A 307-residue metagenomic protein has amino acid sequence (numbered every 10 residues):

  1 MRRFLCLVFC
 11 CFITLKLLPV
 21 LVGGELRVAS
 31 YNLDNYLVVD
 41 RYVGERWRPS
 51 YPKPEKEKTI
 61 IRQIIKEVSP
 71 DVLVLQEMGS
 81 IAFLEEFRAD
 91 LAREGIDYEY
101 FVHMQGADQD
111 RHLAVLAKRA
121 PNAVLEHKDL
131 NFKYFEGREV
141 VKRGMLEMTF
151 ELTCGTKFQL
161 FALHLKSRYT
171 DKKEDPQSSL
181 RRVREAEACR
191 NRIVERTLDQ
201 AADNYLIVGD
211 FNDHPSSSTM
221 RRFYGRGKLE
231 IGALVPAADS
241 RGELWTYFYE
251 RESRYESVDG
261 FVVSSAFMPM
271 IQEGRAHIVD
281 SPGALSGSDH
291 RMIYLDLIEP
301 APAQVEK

Functional and structural regions predicted by a protein language model:
M1-F4, D210: Positively charged n-region of N-terminal signal peptides that target proteins for export
R2, L21-R93, F101-D108, E187-R190 (+1 more regions): N-terminal, active-site-proximal structural segment of metallo-dependent hydrolase catalytic domains
L7-K16: Bacterial N-terminal signal peptides
E25-L37, K128, K157-S167: Active-site-proximal beta-strand elements of phosphoester/diester hydrolases
V28-L33, I61-L84, M148, L160 (+4 more regions): Active-site beta-strand/loop signature of hydrolases that rely on acidic residues for catalysis
M78-L165: Structured beta-strand-rich core segments of catalytic domains in phosphoester-bond hydrolases
V140, N191-L206, N212-K307: Metal-dependent phosphoester-hydrolase catalytic domains
A162-S178: Active-site His/acidic residue clusters
